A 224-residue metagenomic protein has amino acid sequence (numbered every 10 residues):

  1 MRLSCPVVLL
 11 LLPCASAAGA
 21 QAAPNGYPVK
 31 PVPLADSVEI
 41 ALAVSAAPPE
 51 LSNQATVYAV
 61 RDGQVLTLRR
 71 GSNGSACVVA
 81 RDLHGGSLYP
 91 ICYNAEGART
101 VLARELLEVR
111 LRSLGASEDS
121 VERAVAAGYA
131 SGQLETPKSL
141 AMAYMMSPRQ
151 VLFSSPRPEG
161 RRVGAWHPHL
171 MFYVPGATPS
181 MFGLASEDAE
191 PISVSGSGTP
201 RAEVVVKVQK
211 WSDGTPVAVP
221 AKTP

Functional and structural regions predicted by a protein language model:
M1-V7: Bacterial N-terminal signal peptides that target proteins for export
P13-A17: N-terminal signal peptide c-region/cleavage motif recognized by signal peptidases
A22-P224: Primary mode marks residue(s) on the alpha4-beta5-alpha5 output face of response regulator receiver
